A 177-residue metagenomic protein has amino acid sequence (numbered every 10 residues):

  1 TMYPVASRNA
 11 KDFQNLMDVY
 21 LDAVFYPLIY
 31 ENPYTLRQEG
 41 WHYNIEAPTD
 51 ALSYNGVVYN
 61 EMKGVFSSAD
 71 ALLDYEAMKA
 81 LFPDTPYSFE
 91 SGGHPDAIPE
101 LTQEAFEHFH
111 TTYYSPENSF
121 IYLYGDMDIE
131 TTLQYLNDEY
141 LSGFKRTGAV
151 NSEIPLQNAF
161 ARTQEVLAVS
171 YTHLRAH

Functional and structural regions predicted by a protein language model:
T1-F109, N151-T163: Acidic/histidine-enriched segments that form metal/cofactor-coordinating and catalytic pocket/exosite environments
F13, F66-S67, T131-T132, F144-K145: Short helix/loop capping segments that flank catalytic or ligand/cofactor-binding pockets
A23-Y26, Y135-G143: Conserved short hydrophobic interaction patches
T49, S53-N55, K63, E104-E139: Non-catalytic, conformational "gating/processing" segments within enzyme and secreted inhibitor domains
K145-N151: Acidic/polar loop patches that form or flank catalytic/metal-binding clefts of enzymes that bind anionic ligands
A168-S170: Acidic, proline/serine/threonine- and glycine-rich low-complexity intrinsically disordered segments
T172-H177: Conserved small/polar residues in nucleotide/adenosyl-binding loops
